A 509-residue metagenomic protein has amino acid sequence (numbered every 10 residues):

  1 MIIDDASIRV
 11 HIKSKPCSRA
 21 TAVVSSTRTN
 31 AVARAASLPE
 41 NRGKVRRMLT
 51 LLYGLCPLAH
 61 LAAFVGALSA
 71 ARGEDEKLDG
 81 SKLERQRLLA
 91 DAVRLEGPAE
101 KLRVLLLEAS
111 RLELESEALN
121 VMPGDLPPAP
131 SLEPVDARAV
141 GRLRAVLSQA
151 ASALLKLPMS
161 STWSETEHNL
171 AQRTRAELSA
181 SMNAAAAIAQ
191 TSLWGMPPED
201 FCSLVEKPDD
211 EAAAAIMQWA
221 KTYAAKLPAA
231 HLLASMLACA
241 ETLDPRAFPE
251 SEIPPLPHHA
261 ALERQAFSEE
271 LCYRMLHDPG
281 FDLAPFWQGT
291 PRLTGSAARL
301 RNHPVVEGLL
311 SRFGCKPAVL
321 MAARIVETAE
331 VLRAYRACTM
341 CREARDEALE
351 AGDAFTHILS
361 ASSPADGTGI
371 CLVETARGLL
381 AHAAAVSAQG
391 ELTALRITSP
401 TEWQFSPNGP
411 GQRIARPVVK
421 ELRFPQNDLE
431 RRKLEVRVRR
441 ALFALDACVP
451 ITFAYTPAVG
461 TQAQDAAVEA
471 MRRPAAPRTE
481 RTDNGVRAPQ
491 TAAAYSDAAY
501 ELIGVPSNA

Functional and structural regions predicted by a protein language model:
M1-R377, T401-A509: Active-site bordering "gate/hinge" segments that shape substrate access to catalytic or cofactor-binding pockets
A376-G378, A383-Q404: Low-complexity, glycine/alanine/valine/leucine- and proline-rich hydrophobic stretches
